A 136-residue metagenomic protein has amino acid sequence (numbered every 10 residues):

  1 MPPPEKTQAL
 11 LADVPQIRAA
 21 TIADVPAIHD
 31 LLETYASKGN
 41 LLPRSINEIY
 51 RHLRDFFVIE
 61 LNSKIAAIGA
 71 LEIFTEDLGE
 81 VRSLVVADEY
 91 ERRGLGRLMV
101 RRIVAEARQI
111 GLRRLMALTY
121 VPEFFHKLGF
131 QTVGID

Functional and structural regions predicted by a protein language model:
P2-P43, E60: Short amphipathic alpha-helix that is part of the acyltransferase structural core
Q16, L53-D55: Short loop/turn microsegments at loop-to-beta-strand junctions
N47-L53: Short loop/turn motifs at secondary-structure junctions and domain boundaries
F57-V58, M116: Residue-level detector of beta-strand face positions
V58, K64-I73, D77-V85: Conserved beta-strand in the GNAT
V86, R92-A105, A117: Conserved acetyl-CoA-binding loop-helix of GNAT-fold acetyltransferases
Q109, R113, T119-D136: Conserved active-site alpha-helix within GNAT-family acetyltransferase domains
